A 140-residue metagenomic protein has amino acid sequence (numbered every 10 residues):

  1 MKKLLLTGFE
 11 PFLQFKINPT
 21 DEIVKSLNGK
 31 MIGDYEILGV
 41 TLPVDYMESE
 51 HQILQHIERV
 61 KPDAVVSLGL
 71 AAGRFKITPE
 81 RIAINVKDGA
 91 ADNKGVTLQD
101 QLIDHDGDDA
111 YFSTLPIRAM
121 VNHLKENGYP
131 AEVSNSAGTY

Functional and structural regions predicted by a protein language model:
M1-A137: N-terminal catalytic or cofactor-binding beta/alpha core of small enzyme domains
Y140: RNase H-like, Mg2+-dependent phosphodiesterase core, and more generally RNA phosphate-backbone-engaging helix-loop
